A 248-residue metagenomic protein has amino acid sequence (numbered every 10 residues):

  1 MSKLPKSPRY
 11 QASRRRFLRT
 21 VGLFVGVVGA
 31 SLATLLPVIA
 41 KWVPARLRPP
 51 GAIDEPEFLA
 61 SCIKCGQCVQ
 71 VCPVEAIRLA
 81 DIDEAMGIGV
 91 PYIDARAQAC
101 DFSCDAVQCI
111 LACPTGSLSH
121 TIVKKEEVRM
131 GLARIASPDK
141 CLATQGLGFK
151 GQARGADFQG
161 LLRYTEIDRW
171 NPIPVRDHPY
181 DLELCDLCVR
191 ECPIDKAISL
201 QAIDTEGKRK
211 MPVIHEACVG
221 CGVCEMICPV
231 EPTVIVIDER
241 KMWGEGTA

Functional and structural regions predicted by a protein language model:
M1-M211, H215-A248: Non-ligating segments of multi-cofactor redox enzymes
